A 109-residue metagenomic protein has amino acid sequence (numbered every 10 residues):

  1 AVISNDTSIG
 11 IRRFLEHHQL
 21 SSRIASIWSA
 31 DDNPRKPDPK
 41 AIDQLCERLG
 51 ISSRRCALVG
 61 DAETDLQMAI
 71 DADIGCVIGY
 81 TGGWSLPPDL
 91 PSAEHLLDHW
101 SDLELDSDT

Functional and structural regions predicted by a protein language model:
A1: Internal catalytic-core helix/loop-beta-alpha segment that presents or stabilizes conserved functional determinants
S4: Conserved phosphate-coupling serine/threonine residues in phosphotransfer and NTP-handling enzymes
S8-T109: Asp-based, Mg2+/Mn2+-dependent phosphohydrolase catalytic module
